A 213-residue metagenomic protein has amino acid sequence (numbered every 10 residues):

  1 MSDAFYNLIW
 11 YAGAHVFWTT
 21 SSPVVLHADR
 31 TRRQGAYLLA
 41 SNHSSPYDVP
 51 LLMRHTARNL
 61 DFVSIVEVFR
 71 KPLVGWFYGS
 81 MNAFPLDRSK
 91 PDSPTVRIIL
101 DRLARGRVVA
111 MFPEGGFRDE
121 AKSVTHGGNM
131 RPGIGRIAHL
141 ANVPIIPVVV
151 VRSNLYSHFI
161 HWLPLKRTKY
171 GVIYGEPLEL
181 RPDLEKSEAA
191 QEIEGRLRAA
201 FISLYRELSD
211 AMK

Functional and structural regions predicted by a protein language model:
M1-V25: N-terminal membrane-anchoring alpha-helices
A4, V96-K213: Non-catalytic C-terminal accessory region of glycerolipid acyltransferases and related lyso-lipid remodeling enzymes
N7, W18, T31-K90: Catalytic core of membrane glycerolipid acyltransferases/transacylases, capturing the structured, soluble-facing
A12-G13, S80-L86, G116-A121: Short, basic, glycine/proline-bearing loop/turn elements
V16, F77-Y78, R102, A138: A generic structural signal for well-ordered alpha-helical segments
W18-L26, K90-S93, S153-S157: Short gly/ser/thr-rich secondary-structure transition/capping motifs
V24, S45, D92-V96, M130-R131: Amphipathic coiled-coil/heptad-repeat helices and related helical stalk/stem segments that mediate oligomerization
D29-R32, L100-D101: Short amphipathic alpha-helix with an adjacent loop that forms part of the alpha/beta core around
